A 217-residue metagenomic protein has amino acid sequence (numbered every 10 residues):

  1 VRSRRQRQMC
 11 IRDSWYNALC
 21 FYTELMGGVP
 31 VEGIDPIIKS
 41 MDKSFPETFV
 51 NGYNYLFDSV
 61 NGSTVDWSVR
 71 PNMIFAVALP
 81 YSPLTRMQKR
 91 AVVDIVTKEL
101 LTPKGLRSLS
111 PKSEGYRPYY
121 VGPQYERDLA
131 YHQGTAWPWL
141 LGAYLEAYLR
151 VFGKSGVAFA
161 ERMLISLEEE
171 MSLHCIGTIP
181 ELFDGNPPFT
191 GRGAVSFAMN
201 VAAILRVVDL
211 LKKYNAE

Functional and structural regions predicted by a protein language model:
V1, N17-G27, A78-Y81, A143-R150 (+1 more regions): Short glycine/serine- and small hydrophobic-enriched flexible loop segments
V1-R7, I11: Single conserved hydrophobic/aromatic residue that forms the stacking wall/gate of nucleotide- or nucleobase-binding
R5, E126-A130, T190: A short, mixed-charge helix-start or loop-turn motif at secondary-structure junctions
Q8, S14-Y120, R162, E169-V201: Catalytic cores of carbohydrate-active enzymes
G115-G156, L205-D209: C-terminal substrate/ligand-recognition segments
S155-L167: Extracellular low-complexity, Gly/Ser/Thr-rich intrinsically disordered linkers and protease-sensitive activation/hinge
A198-E217: Terminal, non-catalytic domain-edge segments
